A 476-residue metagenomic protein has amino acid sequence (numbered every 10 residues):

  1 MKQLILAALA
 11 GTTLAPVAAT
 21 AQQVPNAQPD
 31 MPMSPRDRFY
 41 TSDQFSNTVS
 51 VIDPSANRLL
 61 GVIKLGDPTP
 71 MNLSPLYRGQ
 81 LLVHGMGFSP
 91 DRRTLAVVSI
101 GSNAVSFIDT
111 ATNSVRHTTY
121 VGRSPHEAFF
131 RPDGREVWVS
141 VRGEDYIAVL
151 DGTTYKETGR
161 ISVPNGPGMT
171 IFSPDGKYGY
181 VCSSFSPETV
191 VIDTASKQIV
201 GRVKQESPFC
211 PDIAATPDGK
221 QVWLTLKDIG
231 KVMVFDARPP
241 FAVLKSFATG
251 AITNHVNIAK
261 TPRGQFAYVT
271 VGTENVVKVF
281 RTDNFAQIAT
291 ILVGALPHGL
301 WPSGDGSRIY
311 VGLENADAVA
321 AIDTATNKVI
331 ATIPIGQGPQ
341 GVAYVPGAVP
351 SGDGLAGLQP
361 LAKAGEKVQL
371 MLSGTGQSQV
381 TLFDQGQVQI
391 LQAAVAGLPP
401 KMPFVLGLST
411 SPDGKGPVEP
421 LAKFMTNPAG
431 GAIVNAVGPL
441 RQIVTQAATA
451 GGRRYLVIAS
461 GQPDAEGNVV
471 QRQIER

Functional and structural regions predicted by a protein language model:
M1-T20: Gram-negative bacterial Sec-dependent N-terminal signal peptides
T12, A19-Q377, D384-G386, P399-P400 (+3 more regions): Predominantly soluble domains enriched in secretory-pathway, periplasmic, or organellar proteins
Q387-A393: Structural beta-strand segments of beta-rich domains
V395-G397: Short, flexible loop/turn segments at beta-strand junctions in immunoglobulin-like and fibronectin type III
M402-L408: Short beta-strand segments enriched for Tyr within beta-sheet-rich domains, predominantly fibronectin type III
T410-R453: Extended, polar beta-sheet/loop recognition surfaces of beta-rich domains that mediate binding to diverse ligands
G451-Q462: Internal, hydrophobic beta-strand segments that form the core of beta-sheet-rich folds
E466-R476: Short beta-strand elements
